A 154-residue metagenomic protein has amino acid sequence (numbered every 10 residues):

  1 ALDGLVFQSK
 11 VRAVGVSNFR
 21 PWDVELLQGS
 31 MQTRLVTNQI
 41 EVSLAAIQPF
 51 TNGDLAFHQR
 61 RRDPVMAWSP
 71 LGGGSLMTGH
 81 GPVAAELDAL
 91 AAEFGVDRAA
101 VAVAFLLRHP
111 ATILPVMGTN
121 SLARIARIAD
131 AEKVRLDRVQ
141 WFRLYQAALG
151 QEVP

Functional and structural regions predicted by a protein language model:
A1-P154: Beta/alpha (TIM)-barrel catalytic core signal, keyed to glycine-rich beta->alpha loops juxtaposed to Asp/Glu that bind
